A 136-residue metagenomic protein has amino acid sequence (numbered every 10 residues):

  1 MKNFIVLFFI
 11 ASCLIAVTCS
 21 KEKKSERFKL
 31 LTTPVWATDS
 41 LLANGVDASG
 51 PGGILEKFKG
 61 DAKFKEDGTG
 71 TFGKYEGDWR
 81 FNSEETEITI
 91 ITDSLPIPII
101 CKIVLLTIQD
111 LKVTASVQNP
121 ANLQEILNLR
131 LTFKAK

Functional and structural regions predicted by a protein language model:
M1-K29: Bacterial Sec-dependent N-terminal signal peptides
C19-D78, E84-K136: Lipid interaction determinants
